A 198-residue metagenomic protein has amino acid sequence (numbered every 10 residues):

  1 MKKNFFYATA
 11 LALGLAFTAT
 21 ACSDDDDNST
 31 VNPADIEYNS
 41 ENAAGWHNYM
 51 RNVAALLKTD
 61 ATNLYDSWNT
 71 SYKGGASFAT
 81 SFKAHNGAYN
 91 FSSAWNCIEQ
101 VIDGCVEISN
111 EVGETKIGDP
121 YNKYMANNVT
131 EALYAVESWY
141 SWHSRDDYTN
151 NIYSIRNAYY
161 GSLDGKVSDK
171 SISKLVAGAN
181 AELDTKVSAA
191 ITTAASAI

Functional and structural regions predicted by a protein language model:
M1-T9: Bacterial N-terminal signal peptides that target proteins for export
A10-L15: Hydrophobic helical h-region of N-terminal Sec-dependent signal peptides in bacterial secretory/periplasmic proteins
F17-A21: C-terminal motif of bacterial Sec signal peptides marking the signal peptidase cleavage site
S23-I198: Mature extracytoplasmic or organellar-lumen-exposed domains after removal of signal/transit peptides
